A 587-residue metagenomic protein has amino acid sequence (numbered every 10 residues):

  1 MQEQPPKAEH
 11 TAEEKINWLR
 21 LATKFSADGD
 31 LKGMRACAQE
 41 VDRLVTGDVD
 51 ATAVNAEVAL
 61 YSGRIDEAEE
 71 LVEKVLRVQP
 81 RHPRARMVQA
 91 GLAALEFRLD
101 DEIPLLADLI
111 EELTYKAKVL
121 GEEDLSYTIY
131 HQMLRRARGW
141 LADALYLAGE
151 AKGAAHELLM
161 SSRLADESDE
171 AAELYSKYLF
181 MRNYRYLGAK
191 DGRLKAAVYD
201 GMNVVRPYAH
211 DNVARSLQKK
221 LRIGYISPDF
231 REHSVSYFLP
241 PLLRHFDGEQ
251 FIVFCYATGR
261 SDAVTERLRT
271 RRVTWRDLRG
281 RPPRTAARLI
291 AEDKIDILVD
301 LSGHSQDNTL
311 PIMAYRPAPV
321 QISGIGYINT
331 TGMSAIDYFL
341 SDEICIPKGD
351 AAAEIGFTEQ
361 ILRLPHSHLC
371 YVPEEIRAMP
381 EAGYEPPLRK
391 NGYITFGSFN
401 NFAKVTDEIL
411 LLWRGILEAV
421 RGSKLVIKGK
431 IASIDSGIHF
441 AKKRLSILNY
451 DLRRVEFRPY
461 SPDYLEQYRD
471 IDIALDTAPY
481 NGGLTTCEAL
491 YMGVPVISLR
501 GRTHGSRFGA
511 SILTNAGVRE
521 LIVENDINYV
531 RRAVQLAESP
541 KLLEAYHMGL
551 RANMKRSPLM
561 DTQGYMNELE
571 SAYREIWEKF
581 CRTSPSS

Functional and structural regions predicted by a protein language model:
M1-Y393, L411, K443, I447-Y450 (+4 more regions): Alpha-helical solenoid repeat scaffolds of the TPR/TPR-like class and their adjacent stem/linker regions that mediate
C255-S261, K424-H439: Glycosyltransferase donor-sugar binding loop
S302, D476-G482, R500: Short Ser/Thr-rich beta->loop micro-motif in glycosyltransferases that lines and helps position the nucleotide-sugar
V455-S461: Catalytic cores of eukaryotic secretory-pathway lumenal/extracellular enzymes that build and remodel glycoconjugates
L475, A489: Donor-sugar nucleotide-binding helix/loop cap in glycosyltransferases
L490-Y491, T514: Short alpha-helix at the nucleotide-sugar/activated-sugar donor binding site of glycosyltransferases and closely
P495-H504: Short hydrophobic beta-strand element within catalytic cores of glycosyltransferases and related nucleotide-activated
F508-E520: Acidic, glycine-centered active-site loop in nucleotide-sugar glycosyltransferases
